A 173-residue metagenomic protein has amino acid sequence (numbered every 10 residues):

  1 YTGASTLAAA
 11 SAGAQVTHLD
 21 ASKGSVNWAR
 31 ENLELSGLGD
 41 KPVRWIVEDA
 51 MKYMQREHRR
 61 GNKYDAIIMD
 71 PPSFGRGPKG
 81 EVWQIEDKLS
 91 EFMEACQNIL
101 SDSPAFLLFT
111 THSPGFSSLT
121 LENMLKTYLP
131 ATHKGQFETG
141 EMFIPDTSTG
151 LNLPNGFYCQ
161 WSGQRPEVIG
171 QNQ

Functional and structural regions predicted by a protein language model:
T2-V16: Conserved SAM-binding loop of SAM-dependent methyltransferases across substrates and taxa, primarily the Class I
L7-A10, H58, M93, Q97: A structural alpha-helix within SAM-dependent methyltransferase catalytic domains
Q15, P42-R44, G135-E138: Conserved beta-strand segments of alpha/beta enzyme cores
D20, A29, V47-D49, I68-P71 (+4 more regions): Active-site proximal loops enriched in glycine and acidic residues that flank catalytic Cys/His/Asp and coordinate
S22-I68: S-adenosyl-L-methionine
S25, V47, D65-A95: Mobile active-site "lid"/loop adjacent to the S-adenosyl-L-methionine
L100-D102: Helix-to-beta-strand junctions that scaffold the AdoMet/dcAdoMet cofactor pocket in Class I SAM-dependent enzymes
P104-R165, I169-N172: C-terminal catalytic and target-recognition region of SAM-dependent MTase-like enzymes, primarily methyltransferases
